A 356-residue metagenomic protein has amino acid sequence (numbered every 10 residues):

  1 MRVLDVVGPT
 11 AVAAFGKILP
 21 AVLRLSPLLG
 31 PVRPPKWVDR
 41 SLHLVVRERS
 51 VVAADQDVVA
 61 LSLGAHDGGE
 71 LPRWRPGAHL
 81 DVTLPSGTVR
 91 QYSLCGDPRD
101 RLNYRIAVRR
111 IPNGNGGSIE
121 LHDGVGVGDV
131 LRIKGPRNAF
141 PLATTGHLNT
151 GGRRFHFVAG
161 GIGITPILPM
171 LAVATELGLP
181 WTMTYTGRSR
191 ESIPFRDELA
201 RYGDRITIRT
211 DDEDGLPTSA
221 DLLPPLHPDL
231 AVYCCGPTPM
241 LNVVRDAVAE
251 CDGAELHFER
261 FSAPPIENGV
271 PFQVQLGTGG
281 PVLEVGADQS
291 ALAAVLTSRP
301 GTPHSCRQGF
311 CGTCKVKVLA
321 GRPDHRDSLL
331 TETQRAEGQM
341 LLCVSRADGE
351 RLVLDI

Functional and structural regions predicted by a protein language model:
M1-L23, L199: Helix-rich terminal scaffold detector
V6, I119-G280: FNR/FR-type flavoprotein reductase catalytic core
G30-R153, G187-S189: Ferredoxin-reductase
P76-G77, I266-Q273, F310-G312: A short, compositionally biased
A78, C95-R99, G286-L292, L329-E332 (+1 more regions): A short, sequence-level motif marking secondary-structure junctions
F261, V270-H304: N-terminal pre-ligand scaffold of iron-sulfur
P281, A293-P303, Q308, G312-I356: Iron-sulfur (Fe-S) cluster-binding segments and ferredoxin-like electron-carrier domains, especially [2Fe-2S]
